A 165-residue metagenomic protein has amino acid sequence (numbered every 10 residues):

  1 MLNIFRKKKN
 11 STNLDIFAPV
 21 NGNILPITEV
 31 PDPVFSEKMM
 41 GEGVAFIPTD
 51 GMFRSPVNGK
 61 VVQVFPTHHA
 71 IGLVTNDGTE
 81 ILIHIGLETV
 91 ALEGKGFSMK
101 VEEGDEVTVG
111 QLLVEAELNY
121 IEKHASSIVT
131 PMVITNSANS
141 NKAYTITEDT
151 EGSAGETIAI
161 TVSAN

Functional and structural regions predicted by a protein language model:
M1-N165: Contiguous, well-folded functional domains in the mature portion of proteins
